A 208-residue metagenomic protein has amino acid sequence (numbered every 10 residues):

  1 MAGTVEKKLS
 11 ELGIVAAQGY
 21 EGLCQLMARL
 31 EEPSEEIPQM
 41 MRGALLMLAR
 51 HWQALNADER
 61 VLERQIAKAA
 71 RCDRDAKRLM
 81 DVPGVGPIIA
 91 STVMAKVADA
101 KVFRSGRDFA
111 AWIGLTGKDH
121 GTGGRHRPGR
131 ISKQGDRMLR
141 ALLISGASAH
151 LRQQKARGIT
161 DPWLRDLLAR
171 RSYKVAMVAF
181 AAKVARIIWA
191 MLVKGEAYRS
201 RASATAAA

Functional and structural regions predicted by a protein language model:
M1-E6, E59-L62, A98-V102, S148-R157 (+1 more regions): Short helix-capping/linker segments at secondary-structure and domain boundaries
M1-R78, A181, A202, A207: Glycine-rich, often acidic, oxyanion-interacting loops/wings at catalytic, nucleic-acid, or phospho-protein interfaces
A44-M47, H51, G135, S172 (+1 more regions): Conserved acidic
W52, W112, W163, W189-L192: Tryptophan-centered motif/residue detector
L55, L143, V184: A residue-level signal for conserved active-site and pocket-lining positions in enzyme catalytic cores
R78-D81, P87-Y173, A208: Phosphate-backbone recognition surface of nucleic-acid-processing proteins
L168-A208: Basic, amphipathic alpha-helical segments enriched in Lys/Arg and hydrophobic/aromatic residues
